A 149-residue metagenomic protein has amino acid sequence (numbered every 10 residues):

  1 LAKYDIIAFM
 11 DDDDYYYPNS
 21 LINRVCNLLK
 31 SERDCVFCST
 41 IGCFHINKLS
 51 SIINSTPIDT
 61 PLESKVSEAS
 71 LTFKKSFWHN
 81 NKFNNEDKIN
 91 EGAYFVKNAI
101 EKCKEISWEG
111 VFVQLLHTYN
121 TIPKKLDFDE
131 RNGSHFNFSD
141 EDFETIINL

Functional and structural regions predicted by a protein language model:
L1: Active-site-proximal specificity loops/subdomain of glycosyltransferases
Y4, S31-D34, E101: Short, high-confidence coil segments that cap the C-terminus of an alpha-helix and link into the following beta-strand
I7: Short aromatic/hydrophobic "clamp" motif used to bind/position activated sugar donors
M10, S39, N84: Conserved residues at the C-terminal ends of beta-strands
D11-Y15: The conserved acidic donor/metal-binding loop of glycosyltransferases
N19-S51: Conserved donor NDP-sugar-binding/catalytic core segment of glycosyltransferases
S39-T72: Short, flexible, basic/aromatic active-site loop/helix in glycosyltransferases
T60-I146: Conserved nucleotide-sugar donor-binding catalytic segment
